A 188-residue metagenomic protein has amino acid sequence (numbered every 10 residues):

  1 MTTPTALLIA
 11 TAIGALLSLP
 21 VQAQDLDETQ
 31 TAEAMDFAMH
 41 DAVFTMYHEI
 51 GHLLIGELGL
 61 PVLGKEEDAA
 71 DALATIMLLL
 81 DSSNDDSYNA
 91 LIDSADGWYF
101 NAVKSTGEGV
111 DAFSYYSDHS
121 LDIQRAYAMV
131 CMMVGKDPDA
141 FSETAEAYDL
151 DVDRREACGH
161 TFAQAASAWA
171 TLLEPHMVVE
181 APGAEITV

Functional and structural regions predicted by a protein language model:
M1-I9: Bacterial N-terminal signal peptides that target proteins for export
L8-S18: Bacterial N-terminal signal peptides
L19-A23: Sec/Tat signal peptide C-region and signal peptidase I cleavage site
E28-F44, L60: Short pre-active-site segment immediately N-terminal to the catalytic Zn-binding motif
F44-E57, D71, T75: Active-site recognition of the HExxH zinc-binding catalytic motif
G64-D81: An active-site-proximal "capping" alpha-helix that borders the catalytic cofactor pocket
S83-T106: Charge-dense, low-complexity polyampholytic segments
D111-V188: Pan-zinc metallopeptidase signature
